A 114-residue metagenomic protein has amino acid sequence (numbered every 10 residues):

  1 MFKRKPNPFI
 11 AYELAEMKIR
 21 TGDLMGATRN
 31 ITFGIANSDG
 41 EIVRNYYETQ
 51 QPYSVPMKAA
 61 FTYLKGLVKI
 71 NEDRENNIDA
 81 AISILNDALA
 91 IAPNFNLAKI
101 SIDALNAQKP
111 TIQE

Functional and structural regions predicted by a protein language model:
M1-R4, N37-V55: Flexible helix-coil transition and linker loops at the boundaries of alpha-helical arrays
N7-P8, E41, K58, N94-F95: Residue-level recognition of tetratricopeptide repeat
I10, V43-R44, F61, A98: TPR alpha-solenoid repeat register
E16, L67-I70, A104: Residue-level recognition of tetratricopeptide repeat
T21, E72-E75, K109: Structural motif corresponding to the intra-repeat A-B loop/turn of tetratricopeptide repeats
